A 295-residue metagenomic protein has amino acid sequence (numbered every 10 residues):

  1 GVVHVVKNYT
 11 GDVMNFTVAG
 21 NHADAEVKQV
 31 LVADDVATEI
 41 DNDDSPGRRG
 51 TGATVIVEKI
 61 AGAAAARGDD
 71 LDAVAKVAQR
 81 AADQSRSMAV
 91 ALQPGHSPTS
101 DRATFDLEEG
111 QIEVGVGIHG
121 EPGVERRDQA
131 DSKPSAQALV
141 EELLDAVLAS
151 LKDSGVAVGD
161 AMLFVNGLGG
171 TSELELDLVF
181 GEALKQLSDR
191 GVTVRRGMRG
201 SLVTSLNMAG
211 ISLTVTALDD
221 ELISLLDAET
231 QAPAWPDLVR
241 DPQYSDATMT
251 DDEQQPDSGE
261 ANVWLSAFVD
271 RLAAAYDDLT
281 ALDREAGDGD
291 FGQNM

Functional and structural regions predicted by a protein language model:
G1-M295: N-terminal loops that bind phosphate or other acidic moieties and the adjacent beta-alpha structural core
